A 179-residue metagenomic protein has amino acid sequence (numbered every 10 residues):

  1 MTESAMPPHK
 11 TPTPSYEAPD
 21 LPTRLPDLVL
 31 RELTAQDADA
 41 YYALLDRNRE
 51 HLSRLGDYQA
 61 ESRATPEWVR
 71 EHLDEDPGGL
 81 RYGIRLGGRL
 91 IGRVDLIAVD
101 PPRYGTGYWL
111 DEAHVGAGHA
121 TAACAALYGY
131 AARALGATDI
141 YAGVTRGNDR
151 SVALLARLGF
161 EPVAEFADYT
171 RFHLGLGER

Functional and structural regions predicted by a protein language model:
M1-A113, Y130, A134, E161-V163 (+1 more regions): GNAT-family acyltransferases
G88, G118, N148: Conserved G/P- and acidic residue-centered "switch" motifs that form tight phosphate/ATP-binding loops in soluble
H114, G118-L127: Conserved acetyl-CoA pyrophosphate-binding loop and the N-cap/start of the following alpha-helix in GNAT-like
A134-G143: Conserved GNAT acetyl-CoA-binding A-motif
A142-V152: Conserved beta-strand-loop-alpha-helix junction that forms the acyl-donor binding cleft
L155, F160: Conserved active-site tyrosine of GNAT-family acetyltransferases
